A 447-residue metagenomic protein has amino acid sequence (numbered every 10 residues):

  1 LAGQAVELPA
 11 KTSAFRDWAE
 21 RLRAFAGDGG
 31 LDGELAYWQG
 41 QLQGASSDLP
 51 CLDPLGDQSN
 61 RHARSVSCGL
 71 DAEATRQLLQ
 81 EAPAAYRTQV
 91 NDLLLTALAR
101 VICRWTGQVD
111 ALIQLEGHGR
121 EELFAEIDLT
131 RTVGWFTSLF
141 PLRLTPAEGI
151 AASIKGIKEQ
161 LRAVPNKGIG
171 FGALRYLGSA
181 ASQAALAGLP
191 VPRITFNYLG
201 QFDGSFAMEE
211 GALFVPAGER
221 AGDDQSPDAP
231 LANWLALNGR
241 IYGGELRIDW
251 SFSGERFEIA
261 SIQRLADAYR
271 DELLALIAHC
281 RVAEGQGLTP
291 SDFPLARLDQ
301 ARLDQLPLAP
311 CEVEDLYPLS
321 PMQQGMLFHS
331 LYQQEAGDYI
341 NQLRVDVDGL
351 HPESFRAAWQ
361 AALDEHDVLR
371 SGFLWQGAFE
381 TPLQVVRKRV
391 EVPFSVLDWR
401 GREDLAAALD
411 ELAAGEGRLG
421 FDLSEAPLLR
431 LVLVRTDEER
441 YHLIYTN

Functional and structural regions predicted by a protein language model:
L1, V109-E116, A147-I154, F171-G172 (+5 more regions): Extended, hydrophobic beta-loop-alpha segments that form or line the acyl/peptidyl-thioester binding and transfer paths
A2-Q4, P9-R64, D292-Q334, R356-A407 (+3 more regions): Short amphipathic alpha-helices and their capping loops
K11-L35, E81-L95, A99, R104-D224 (+9 more regions): His-Asp-centered acyl/peptidyl-transfer active-site segments
L70, L144-P146, W250-G254, V345-G349 (+2 more regions): Short beta-strand-to-loop capping motifs
A72-T88, F252, A361: Surface-exposed, Lys/Arg-rich phosphate-binding patches that contact polyanionic backbones
N238-Y242, L374-Q376, V434-T436: Short beta-strand micro-motifs enriched in acidic
R435-I444: Conserved catalytic micro-motifs used in adenylation/nucleotidyl-transfer and phosphoryl/amide- and methyl-transfer
